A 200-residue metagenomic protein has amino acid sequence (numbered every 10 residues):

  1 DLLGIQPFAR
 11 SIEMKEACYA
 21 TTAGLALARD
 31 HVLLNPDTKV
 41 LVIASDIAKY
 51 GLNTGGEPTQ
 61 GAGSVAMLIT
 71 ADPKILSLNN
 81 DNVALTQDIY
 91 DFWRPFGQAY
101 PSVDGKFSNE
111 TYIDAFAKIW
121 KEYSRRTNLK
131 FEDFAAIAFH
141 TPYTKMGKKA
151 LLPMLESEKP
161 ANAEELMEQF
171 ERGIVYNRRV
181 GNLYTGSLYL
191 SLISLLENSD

Functional and structural regions predicted by a protein language model:
D1-K39, E156-S187: Conserved catalytic cysteine-centered active-site region of acyl-thioester-dependent Claisen-condensing enzymes
E16-T21, A44-K49, D72: Acidic, glycine-rich active-site loops and adjacent beta-strand->loop/helix elements that engage anionic groups
L33-A66: Flexible, glycine-rich active-site loops centered on histidine and acidic residues that chelate a metal or position
I47, P73, N82-Q87, A138-K145: Glycine-rich beta-alpha junction loops
T54-D114: Condensing-enzyme catalytic core mediating Claisen C-C bond formation in acyl metabolism
A117-A135, L196-S199: Phosphate/pyrophosphate-binding loops at sites that engage ATP/ADP/AMP, CoA/4′-phosphopantetheine, polyphosphate
R126-A150: Long, repeat-rich segments with strong aromatic
E164-M167, S194-D200: Hard-cation-handling environments
